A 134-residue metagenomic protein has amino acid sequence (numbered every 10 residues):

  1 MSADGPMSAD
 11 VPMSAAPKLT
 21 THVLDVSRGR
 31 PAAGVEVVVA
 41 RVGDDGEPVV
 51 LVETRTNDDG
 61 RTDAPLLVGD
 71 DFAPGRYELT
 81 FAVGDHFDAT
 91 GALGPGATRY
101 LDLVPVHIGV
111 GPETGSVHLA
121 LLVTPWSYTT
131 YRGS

Functional and structural regions predicted by a protein language model:
D4, D10-H107, G111, H118-A120: Beta-strand-dominated extracellular/periplasmic modules and repeats in secreted or surface-exposed proteins
G111-S134: Compositionally biased low-complexity segments at domain edges in trafficked proteins and select soluble regulators
